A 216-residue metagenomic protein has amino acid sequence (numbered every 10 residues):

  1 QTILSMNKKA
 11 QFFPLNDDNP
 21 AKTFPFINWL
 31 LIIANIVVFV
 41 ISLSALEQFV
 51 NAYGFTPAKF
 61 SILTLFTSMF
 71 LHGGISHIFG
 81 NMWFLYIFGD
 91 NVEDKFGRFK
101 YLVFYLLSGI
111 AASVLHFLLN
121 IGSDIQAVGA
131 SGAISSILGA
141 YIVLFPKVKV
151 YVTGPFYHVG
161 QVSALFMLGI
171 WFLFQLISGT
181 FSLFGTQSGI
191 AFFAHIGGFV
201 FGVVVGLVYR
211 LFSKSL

Functional and structural regions predicted by a protein language model:
T2-L216: A detector for small-residue-rich transmembrane helices and their helix-helix packing motifs
